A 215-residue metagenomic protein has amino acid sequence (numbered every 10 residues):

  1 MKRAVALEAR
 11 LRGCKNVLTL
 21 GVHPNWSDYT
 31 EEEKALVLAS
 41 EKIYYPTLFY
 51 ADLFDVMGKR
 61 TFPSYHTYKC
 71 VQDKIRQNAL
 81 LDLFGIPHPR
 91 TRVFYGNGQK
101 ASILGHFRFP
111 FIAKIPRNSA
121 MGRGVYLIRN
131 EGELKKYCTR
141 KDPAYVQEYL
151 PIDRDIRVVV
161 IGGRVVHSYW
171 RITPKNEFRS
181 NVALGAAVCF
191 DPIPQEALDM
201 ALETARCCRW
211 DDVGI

Functional and structural regions predicted by a protein language model:
M1, Y68-D153, P194-Q195: Active-site nucleotide/adenylate-binding loops and adjacent lid/helix of ATP-dependent enzymes
M1-C70, R76: ATP-binding N-terminal substructure of ATP-dependent carboxylate-amine bond-forming enzymes
F49-F54, K100-A101, L134, R154-D155 (+1 more regions): Short, well-ordered alpha-helical microsegments
G122-Y126, I156-V159, Y169-W170, R179-S180: A short secondary-structure junction signal
Q147, I156-I172, G214-I215: Beta-strand scaffold of nucleotide-dependent catalytic cores
R179-I215: A long amphipathic alpha-helix within ATP-dependent nucleotide-binding catalytic cores
